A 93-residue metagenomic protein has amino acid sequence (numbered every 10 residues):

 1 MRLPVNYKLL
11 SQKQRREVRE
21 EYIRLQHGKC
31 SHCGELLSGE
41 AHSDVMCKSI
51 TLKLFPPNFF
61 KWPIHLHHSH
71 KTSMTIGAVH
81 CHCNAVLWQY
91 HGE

Functional and structural regions predicted by a protein language model:
R2-K29: Short, charged surface segments at domain edges that flank catalytic/cofactor-binding sites
Q12-R15, H80, H91-E93: General structural signal for secondary-structure boundaries
H32-V79, L87, H91: Histidine-centered nuclease catalytic patch
